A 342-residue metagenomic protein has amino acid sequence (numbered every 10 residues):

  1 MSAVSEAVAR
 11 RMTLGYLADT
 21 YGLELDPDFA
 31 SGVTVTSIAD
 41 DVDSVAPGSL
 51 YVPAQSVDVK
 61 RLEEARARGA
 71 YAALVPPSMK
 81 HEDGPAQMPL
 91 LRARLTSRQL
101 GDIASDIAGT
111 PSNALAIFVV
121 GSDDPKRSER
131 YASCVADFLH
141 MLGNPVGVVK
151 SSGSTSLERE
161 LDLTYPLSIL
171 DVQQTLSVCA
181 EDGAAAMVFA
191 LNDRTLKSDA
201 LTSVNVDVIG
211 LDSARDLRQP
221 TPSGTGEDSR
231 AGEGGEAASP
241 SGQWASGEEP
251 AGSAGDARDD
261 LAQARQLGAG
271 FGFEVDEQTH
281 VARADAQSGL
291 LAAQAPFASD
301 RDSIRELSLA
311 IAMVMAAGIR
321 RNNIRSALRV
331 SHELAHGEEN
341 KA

Functional and structural regions predicted by a protein language model:
M1-D102, D106, P240-A257, A262-A264 (+4 more regions): N-terminal leader/targeting and accessory segments in enzymes
A9, S112, S203, D302-S308: A generic fold-level signal
A104-G289, I311, A317, V330-K341: Phosphate-binding loop of NTP-binding sites
K126-R130, F297-S308: Short, conserved micro-motifs enriched in small and acidic residues
